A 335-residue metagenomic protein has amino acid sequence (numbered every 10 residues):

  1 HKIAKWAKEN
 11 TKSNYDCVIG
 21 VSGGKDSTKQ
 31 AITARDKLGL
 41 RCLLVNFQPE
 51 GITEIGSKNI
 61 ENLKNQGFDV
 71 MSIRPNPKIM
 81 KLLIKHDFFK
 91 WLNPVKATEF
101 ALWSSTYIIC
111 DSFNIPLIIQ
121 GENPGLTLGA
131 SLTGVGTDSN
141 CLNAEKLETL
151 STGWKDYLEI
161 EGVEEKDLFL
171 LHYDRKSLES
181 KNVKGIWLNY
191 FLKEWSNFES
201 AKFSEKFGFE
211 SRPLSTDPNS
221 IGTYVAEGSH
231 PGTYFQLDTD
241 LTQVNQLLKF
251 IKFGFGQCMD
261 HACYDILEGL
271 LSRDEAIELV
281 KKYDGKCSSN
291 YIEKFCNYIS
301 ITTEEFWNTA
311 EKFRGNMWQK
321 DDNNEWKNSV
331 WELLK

Functional and structural regions predicted by a protein language model:
H1-D16, T33-K335: Nucleotide-activated chemistry modules centered on ATP-dependent adenylation/adenylyltransferase
C17-D26: Short, glycine-rich nucleotide/cofactor-binding loops
K29-Q30: Hydrophobic positions on the alpha1 helix immediately C-terminal to the Walker A/P-loop
